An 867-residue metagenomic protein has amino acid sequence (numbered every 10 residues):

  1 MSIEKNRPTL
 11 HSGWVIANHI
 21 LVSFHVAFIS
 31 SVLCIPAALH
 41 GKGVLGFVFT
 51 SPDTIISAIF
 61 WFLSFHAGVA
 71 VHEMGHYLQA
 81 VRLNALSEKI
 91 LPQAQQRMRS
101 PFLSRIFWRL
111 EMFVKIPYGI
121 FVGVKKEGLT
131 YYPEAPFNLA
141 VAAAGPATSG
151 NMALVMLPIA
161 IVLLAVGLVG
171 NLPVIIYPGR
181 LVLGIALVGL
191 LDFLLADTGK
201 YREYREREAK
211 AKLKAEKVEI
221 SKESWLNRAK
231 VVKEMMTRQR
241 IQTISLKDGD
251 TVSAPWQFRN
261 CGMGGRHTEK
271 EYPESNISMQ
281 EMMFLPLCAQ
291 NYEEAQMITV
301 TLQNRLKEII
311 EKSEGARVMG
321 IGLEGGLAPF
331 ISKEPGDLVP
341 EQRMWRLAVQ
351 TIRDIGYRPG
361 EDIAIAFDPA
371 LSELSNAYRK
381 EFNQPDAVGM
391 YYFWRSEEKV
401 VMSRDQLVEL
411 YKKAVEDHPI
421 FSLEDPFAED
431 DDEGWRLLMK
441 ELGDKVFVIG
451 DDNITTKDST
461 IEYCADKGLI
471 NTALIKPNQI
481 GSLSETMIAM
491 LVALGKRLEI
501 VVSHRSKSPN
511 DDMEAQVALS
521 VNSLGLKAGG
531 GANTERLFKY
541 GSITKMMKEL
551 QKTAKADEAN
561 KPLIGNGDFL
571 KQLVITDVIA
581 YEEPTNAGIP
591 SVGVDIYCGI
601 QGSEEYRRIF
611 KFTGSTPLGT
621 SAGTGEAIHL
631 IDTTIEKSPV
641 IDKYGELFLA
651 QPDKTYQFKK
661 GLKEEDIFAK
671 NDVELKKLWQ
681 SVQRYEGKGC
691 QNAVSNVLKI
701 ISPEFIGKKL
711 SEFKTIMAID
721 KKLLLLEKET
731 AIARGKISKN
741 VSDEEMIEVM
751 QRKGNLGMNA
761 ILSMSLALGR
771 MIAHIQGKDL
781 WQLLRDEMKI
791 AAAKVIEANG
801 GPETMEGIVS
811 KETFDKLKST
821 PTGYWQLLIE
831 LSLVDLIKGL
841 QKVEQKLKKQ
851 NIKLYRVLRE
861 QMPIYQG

Functional and structural regions predicted by a protein language model:
S2-A58: Topogenic membrane-insertion module of multi-pass membrane proteins
F49-V71, V174-L190: Membrane-embedded alpha-helical segments that form the functional core of polytopic membrane enzymes, especially those
I56-Y131: Small-residue-rich helix-interface/hinge motifs
Y131-K212: Hydrophobic transmembrane alpha-helical segments that form the core helix bundle of multi-pass membrane enzymes
S224, R228-T237, Q296, S621-I796 (+1 more regions): Metal- or metallocofactor-binding catalytic centers and their adjacent structured scaffolds across diverse enzyme
G249-I321, G325, I635-K654, K659 (+5 more regions): Mobile "lid/hinge" segments at catalytic clefts and subdomain interfaces of large enzymes
A316-M319, L327-D568: Catalytic core of soluble alpha/beta enzymes
G567-D595: Short, Gly/Pro- and small/polar-rich lid/capping loops
